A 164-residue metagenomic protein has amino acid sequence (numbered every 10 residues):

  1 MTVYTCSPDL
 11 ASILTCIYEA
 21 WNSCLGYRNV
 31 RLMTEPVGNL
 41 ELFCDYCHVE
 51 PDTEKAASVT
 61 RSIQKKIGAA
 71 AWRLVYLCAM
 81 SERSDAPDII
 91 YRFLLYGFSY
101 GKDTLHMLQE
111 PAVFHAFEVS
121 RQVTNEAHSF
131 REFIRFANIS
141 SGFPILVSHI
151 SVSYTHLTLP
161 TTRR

Functional and structural regions predicted by a protein language model:
M1, G142-P144: Short, solvent-exposed beta-strand edge segments and adjacent coil->beta transition regions
M1-D52: N-terminal ordered "arm"
Y46-E132: Charged, alpha-helical interface segments at or near domain boundaries
T124-G142, T155: Type-3 copper protein
L146, S151-V152: RNA-binding accessory domains that recognize and position tRNA/RNA substrates
T155-T161: Conserved small/polar residues in nucleotide/adenosyl-binding loops
